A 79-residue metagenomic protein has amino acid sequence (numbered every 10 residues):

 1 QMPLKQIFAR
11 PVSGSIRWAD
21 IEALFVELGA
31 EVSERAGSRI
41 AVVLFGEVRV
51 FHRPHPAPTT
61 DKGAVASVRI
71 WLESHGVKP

Functional and structural regions predicted by a protein language model:
Q1-P79: Basic nucleic-acid-binding interfaces
